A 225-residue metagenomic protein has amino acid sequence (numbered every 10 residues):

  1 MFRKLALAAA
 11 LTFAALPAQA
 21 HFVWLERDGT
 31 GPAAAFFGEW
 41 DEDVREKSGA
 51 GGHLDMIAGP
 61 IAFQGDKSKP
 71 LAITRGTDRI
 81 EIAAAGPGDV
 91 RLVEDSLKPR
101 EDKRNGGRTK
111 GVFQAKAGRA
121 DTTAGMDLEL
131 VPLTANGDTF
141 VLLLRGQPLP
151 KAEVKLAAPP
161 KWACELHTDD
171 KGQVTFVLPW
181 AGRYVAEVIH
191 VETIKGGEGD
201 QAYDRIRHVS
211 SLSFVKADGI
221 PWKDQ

Functional and structural regions predicted by a protein language model:
M1-A6: Bacterial N-terminal signal peptides that target proteins for export
A15-P17: N-terminal signal peptide c-region/cleavage motif recognized by signal peptidases
A20-P32, D102-D138, P160, Q201-Q225: Beta-strand-rich domain onsets/edges
D28-I57: N-terminal targeting signals for Sec/Tat export/insertion, comprising classic cleavable signal peptides
W40-S48, L133-L149: Structural motif
A58-S68, A152-H167: Short amphipathic beta-strand segments in non-cytosolic proteins
G76-I80, T168-G182: Glycine-centered loop-to-beta-strand initiation motif
A83-D102, R183-E192: Short, aromatic- and glycine-rich surface loops/edge beta-strands on solvent-exposed regions
